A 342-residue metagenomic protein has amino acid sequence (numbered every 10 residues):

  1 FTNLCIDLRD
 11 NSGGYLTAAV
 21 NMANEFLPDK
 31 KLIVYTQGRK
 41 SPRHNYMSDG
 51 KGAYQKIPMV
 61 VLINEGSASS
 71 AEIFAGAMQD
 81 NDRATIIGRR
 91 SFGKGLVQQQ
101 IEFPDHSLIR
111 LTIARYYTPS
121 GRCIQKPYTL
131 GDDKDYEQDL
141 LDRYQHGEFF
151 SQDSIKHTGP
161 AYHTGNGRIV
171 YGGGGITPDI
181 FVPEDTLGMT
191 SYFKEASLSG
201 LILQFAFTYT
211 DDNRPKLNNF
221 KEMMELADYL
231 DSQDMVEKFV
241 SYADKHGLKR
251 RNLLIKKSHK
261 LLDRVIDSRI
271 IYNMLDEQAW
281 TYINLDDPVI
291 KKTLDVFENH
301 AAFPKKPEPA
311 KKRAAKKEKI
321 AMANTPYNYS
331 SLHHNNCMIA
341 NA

Functional and structural regions predicted by a protein language model:
F1-N11: Short acidic catalytic loops
T2-L4, Q55-P58, F74, D82 (+1 more regions): Envelope-exposed proteins and targeting segments
I6, F26, M59, M78 (+3 more regions): Terminal peptide-recognition signature
R9-N11, K31, G38-R39, K51 (+9 more regions): Solvent-exposed coil/turn segments that connect beta secondary-structure elements in extracytoplasmic/periplasmic
G13-S69, L96-E102, Y117: Gly/Ser/Thr-rich loop/hinge elements
L16, V20, A68-A75, R110 (+1 more regions): Amphipathic alpha-helical transducer elements in NTP-driven molecular machines
S70, D82, R89, G93-P160: Polar, glycine-rich mid-to-C-terminal structural blocks that act as macromolecule-binding/assembly scaffolds
C123-I124, Y128-S331, N335-M338, A342: Conserved functional hotspot residues or short segments at active or partner-binding sites across diverse domains
